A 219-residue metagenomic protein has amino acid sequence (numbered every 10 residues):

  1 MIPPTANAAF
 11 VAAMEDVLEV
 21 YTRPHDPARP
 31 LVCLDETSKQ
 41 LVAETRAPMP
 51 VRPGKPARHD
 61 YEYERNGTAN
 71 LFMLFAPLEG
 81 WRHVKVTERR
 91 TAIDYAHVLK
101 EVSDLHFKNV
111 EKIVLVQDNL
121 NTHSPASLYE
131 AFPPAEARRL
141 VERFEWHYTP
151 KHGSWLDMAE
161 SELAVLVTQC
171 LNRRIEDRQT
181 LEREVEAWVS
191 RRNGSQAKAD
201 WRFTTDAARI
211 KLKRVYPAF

Functional and structural regions predicted by a protein language model:
M1-M14: Short Lys/Arg-enriched helix C-cap and helix-to-coil transition segments that create basic nucleic-acid-contact patches
P3-T5, T45, T180-F219: C-terminal domain-tail junction helix/linker
M14-K100, L212: Extended, low-complexity cationic-aromatic segments
R58-E64, E136-M158, R173-E176: RNase H-like polynucleotidyl transferase catalytic core
A69, D118-N119, W146-T168, Q179: RNase H-like two-metal-ion nuclease catalytic core shared by retroviral integrases and related mobile-element nucleases
R82, A159-R178, R191-S195: Active-site proximal helix-loop segment of RNase H-like, two-metal nucleases, encompassing DDE(D)
I93-V114: Short, basic/hydrophobic alpha-helical segments
V110-S124: Acidic/histidine-rich, metal-coordinating catalytic segments
